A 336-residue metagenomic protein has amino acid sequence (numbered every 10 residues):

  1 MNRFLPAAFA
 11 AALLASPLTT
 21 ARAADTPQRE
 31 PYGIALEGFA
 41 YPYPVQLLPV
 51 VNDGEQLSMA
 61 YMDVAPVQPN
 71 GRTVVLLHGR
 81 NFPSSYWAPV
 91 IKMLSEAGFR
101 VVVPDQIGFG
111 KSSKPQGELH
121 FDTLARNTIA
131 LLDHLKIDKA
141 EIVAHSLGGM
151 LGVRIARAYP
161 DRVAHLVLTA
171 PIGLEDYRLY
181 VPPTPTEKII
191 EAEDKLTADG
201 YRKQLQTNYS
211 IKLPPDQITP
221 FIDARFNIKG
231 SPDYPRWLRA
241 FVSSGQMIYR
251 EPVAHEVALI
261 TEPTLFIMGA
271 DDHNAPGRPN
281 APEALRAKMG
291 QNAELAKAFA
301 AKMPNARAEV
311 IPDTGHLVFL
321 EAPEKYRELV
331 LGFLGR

Functional and structural regions predicted by a protein language model:
G33-V64: N-terminal cap/lid segment of alpha/beta-hydrolase-fold proteins
Q46, S85, P104-F121, Y177: Glycine-rich "HGGG/HGxG" loop immediately N-terminal to the catalytic nucleophile of the alpha/beta-hydrolase
L48, G230-A301: Conserved serine/cysteine hydrolase catalytic core
D53, L57, M62-K111, L329: Conserved HGGG/HGGXW glycine-rich cap/lid loop of the alpha/beta-hydrolase fold
D122-A140: Conserved acidic catalytic loop of the alpha/beta-hydrolase fold
R157, L166-L196: Flexible "cap/lid" loop of the alpha/beta hydrolase fold
T197-V257: Conserved alpha/beta-hydrolase catalytic His-Asp/Glu region
A293-R336: Catalytic active-site module of serine/aspartate enzymes centered on a nucleophile-bearing elbow/loop
